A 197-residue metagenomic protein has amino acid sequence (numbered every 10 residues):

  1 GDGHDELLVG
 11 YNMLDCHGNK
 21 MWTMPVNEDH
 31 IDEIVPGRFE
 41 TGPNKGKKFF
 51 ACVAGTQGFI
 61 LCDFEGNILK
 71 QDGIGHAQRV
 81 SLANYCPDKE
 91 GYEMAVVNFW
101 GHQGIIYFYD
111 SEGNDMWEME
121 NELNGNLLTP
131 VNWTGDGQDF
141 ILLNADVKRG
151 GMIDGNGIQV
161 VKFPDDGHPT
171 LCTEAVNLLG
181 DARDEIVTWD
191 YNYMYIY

Functional and structural regions predicted by a protein language model:
G1-Y197: Beta-propeller-forming repeat regions
